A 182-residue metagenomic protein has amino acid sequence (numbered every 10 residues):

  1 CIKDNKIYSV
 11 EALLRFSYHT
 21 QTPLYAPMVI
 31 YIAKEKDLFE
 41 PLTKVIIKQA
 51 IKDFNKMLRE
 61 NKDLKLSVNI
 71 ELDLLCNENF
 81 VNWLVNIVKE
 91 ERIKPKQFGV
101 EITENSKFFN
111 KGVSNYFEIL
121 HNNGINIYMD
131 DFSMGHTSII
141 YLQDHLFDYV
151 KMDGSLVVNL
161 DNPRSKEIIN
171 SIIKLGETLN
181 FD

Functional and structural regions predicted by a protein language model:
C1-I32, N69, E101, M129: Active-site core of bacterial EAL-family cyclic-dinucleotide phosphodiesterase domains
D4, M28, I32, Q49 (+5 more regions): Cyclic nucleotide signaling catalytic output domains
I7-Y8, L38-V113: Catalytic core of bacterial c-di-GMP phosphodiesterases, primarily the EAL and HD-GYP domains, capturing alpha-helical
Y25, N79-V81, G112-V113, S138 (+1 more regions): Residues at alpha-helix caps and immediate loop-helix transition turns in enzyme cores, especially N- and C-cap
P27-Y31, E40, E118, K166: Conserved long alpha-helical elements within nucleotide-processing catalytic cores of c-di-GMP signaling and class III
A33-D37, P41, L75, V158-R164: Short, contiguous acidic/charged loop-to-helix segments that flank catalytic cores in large enzymes
L42-V45, S165-S171: Conserved acetyl-CoA-binding loop-helix of GNAT-fold acetyltransferases
I87-L160, I173-D182: The catalytic core of metal-dependent phosphodiesterases that act on cyclic dinucleotides
